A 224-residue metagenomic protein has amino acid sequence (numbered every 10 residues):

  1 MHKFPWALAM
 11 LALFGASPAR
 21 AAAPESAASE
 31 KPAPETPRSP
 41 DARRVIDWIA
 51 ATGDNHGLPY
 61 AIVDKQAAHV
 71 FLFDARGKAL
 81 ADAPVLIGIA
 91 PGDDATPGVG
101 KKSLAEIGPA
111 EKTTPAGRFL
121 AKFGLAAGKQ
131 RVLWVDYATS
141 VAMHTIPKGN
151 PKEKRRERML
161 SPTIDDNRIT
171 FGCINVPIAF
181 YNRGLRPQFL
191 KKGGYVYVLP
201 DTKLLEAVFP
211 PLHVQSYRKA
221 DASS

Functional and structural regions predicted by a protein language model:
M1-A7: Bacterial N-terminal signal peptides that target proteins for export
K3, A16-P18: A subset of N-terminal targeting peptides
A7-G15: Bacterial N-terminal signal peptides
A21-P32: Cleaved targeting-peptide boundary
A22-P24, K112-S224: Exported/periplasmic cell-wall-interacting domains
K31-P32, V70, R183-G184: Intrinsically disordered, low-complexity coil segments
P34-P40: N-terminal targeting leaders of membrane proteins
D41-R155: Gly/Pro-biased beta-strand-loop elements
